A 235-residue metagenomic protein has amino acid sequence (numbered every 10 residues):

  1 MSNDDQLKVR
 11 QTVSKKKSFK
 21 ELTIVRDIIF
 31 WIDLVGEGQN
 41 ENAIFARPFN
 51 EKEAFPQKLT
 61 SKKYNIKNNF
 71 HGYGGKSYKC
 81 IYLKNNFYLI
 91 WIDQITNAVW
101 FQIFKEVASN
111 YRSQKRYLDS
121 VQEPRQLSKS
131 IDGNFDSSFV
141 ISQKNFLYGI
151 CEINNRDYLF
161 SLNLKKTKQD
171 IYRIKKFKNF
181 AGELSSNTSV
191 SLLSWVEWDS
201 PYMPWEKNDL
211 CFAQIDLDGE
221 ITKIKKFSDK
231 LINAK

Functional and structural regions predicted by a protein language model:
M1-D5, Y158: Blade/loop signatures of beta-propeller domains
D4-A46, K76-S77: Beta-strand-rich domains and repeat architectures in extracellular enzymes and scaffolds, especially beta-propellers
E21, S77, S137-F139, E183: Conserved beta-strand position repeated once per blade in WD40 beta-propeller domains
I24-R26, I81-N85, S142-K144, T188-S189: Residue-level detector of Asp-centered blade-edge/turn motifs that repeat once per structural unit in beta-propeller
D33-F45, K63-G75, K84, I90-W100 (+6 more regions): A flexible loop/linker signature enriched in serine peptidases of the S9 family
P48-K52, F104-V107, N163-T167, I215-G219: Short loop/turn segments that connect beta-strands within beta-propeller blades
K168-K175, E220-K230: Blade-edge beta-strand/turn elements of extracellular beta-propeller and related beta-sheet repeat scaffolds
